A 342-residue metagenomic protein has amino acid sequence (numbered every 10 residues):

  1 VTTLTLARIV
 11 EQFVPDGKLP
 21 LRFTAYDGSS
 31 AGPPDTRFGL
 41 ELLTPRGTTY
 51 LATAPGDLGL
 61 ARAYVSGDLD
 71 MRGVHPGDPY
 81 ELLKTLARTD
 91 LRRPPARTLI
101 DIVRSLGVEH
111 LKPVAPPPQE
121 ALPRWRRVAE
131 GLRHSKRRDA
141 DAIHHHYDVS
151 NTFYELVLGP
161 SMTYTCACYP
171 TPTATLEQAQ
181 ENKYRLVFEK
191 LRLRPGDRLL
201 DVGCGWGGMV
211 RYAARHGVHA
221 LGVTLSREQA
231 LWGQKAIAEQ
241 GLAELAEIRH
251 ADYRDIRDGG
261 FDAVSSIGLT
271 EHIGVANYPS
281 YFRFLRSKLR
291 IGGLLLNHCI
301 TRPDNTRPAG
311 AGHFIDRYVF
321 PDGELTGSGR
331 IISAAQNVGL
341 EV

Functional and structural regions predicted by a protein language model:
V1-A174, Q178-Q180, L186: Feature captures hydrophobic
P195-G203: Conserved class I S-adenosyl-L-methionine
W206-G217: Conserved SAM-binding loop of SAM-dependent methyltransferases across substrates and taxa, primarily the Class I
G241-Y253: Conserved SAM-binding strand-loop segment of SAM-dependent methyltransferases
R254-V264: A short acidic, Gly/Pro-enriched loop at the edge of an enzyme's catalytic core that lines a small-molecule cofactor
P279-G292: A short glycine-rich, Lys/Arg-flanked "PGG" loop and its adjoining helix->strand segment in the class I
G292-I300: Conserved beta-strand signature within the Rossmann-like core of class I S-adenosyl-L-methionine
I300-V342: Substrate-binding/catalytic lobe of Class I Rossmann-like enzymes that use SAM or dcSAM, i.e., the mid-to-C-terminal
